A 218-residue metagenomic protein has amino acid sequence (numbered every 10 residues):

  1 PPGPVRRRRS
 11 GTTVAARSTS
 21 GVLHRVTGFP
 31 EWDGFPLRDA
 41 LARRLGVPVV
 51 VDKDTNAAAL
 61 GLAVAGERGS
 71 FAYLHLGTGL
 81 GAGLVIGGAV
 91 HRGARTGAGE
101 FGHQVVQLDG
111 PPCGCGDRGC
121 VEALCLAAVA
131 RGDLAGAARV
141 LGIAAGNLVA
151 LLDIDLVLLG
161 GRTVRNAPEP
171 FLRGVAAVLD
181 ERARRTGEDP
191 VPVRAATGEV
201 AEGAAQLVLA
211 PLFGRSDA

Functional and structural regions predicted by a protein language model:
P1-P4, L45-V47, A65-G66, D109-A218: ATP-binding/phosphotransfer module of carbohydrate and carboxylate kinases, centering on a glycine-rich
P1-R7, A16-S70, P170-E181: Glycine-rich phosphate-binding loop and adjoining helix at the ATP-binding site of ATP-dependent phosphoryl-transfer
T12, L76-T78, G161-R162: Short secondary-structure boundary segments
A15-S18, N56-A59, G81-A82, H91 (+1 more regions): Short, active-site-adjacent cap segments at secondary-structure transitions
L37-D39, R92-G93, G99-V105, A176-E181 (+1 more regions): Acidic-glycine-rich active-site phosphate/pyrophosphate-binding loop
G69-L124: Glycine-rich phosphate-binding loop of actin/hexokinase-like ATP-binding domains
